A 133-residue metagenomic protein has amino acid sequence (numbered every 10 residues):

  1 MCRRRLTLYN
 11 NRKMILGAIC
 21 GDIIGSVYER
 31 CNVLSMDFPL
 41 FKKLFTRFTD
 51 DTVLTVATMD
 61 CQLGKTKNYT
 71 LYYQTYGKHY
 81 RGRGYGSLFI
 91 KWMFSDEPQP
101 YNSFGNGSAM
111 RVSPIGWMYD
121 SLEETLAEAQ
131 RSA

Functional and structural regions predicted by a protein language model:
C2-A133: Structured, active/binding-site neighborhoods that engage oxygen-rich ligands
